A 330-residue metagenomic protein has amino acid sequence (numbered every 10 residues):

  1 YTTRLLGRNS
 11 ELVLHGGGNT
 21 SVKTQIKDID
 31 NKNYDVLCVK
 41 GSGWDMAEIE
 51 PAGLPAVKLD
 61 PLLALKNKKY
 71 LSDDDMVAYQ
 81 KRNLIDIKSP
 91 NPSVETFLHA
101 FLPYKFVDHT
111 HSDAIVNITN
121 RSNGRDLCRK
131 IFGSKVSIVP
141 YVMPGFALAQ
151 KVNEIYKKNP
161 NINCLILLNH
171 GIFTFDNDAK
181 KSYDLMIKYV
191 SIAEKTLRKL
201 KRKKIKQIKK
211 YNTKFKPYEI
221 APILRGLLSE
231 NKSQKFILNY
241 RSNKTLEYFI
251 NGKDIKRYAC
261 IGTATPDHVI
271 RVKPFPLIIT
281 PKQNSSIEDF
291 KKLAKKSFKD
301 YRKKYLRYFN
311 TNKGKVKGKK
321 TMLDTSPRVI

Functional and structural regions predicted by a protein language model:
Y1-I330: Glycine-rich flexible loops
